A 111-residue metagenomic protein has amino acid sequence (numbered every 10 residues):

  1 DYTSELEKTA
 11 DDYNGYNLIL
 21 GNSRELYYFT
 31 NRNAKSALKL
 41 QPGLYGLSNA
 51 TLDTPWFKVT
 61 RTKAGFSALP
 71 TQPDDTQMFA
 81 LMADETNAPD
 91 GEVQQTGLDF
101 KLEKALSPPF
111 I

Functional and structural regions predicted by a protein language model:
D1-I111: N-terminal nucleophile
